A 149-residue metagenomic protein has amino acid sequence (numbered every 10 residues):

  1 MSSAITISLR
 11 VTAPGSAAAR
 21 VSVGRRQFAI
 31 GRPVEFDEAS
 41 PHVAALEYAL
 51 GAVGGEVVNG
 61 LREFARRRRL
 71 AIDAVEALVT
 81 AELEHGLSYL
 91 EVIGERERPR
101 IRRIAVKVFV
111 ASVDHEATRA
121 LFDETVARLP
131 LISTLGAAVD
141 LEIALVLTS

Functional and structural regions predicted by a protein language model:
M1-G51, R62-S149: Extended beta-strand/beta-hairpin segments
V53-V57: Alpha-helical metal-binding/catalytic segments enriched in His/Glu/Asp
